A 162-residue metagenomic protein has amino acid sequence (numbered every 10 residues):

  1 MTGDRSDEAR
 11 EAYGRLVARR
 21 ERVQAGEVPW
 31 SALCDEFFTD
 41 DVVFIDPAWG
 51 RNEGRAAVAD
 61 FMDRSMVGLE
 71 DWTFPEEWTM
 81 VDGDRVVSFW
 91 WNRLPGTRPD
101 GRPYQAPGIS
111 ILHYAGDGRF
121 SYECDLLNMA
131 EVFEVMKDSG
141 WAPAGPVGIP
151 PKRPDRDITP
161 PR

Functional and structural regions predicted by a protein language model:
T2-D40: Short acidic-aromatic low-complexity motifs
T2-E8, M66-R162: A beta-strand edge to alpha-helix "cap/lid" segment located at domain peripheries
A9, E27, R55-V58, Q105: A structural signal for well-ordered alpha-helical scaffolds and beta->alpha junctions
Y13-R20, F38, V58, M62-S65 (+2 more regions): Hydrophobic alpha-helical core bundles mediating ligand binding, dimerization, or RNAP-core interactions
L16-V28, N52, D71-E76, G96-T97: Phosphate-binding glycine-rich loops and adjacent basic patches that engage nucleotide phosphates, nucleic-acid
V17, V43-N52, P150-P160: Short N-terminal signal/transit or membrane-insertion segments and the immediately adjacent low-complexity/disordered
W30-G83: A solvent-exposed, acidic/Ser-Thr-rich amphipathic alpha-helical stretch
